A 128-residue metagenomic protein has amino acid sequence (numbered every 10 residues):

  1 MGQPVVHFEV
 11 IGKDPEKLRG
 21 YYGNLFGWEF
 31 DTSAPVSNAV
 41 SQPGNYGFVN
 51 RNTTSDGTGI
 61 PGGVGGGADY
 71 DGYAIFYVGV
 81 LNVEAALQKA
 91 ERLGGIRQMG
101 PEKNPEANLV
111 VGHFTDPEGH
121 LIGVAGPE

Functional and structural regions predicted by a protein language model:
G2, E9-G57: Core segments of cupin and vicinal oxygen chelate
Q3, V10, A34, L87-E128: Vicinal oxygen chelate
P4-F8, I60, G72-F76: Short amphipathic alpha-helical segments
I11-K13, L18-R19, G44, G67 (+3 more regions): A structural feature recognizing the 12-helix transmembrane core of secondary solute carriers
V40-P43, Y70-G72, P105-L109: Short acidic/glycine-enriched loop/turn segments that link adjacent beta-strands
S55-G59, H120-I122: Short, charged/polar, Gly/Pro-enriched secondary-structure boundary elements
A68-L93: Mid-chain, well-packed structural core segment of small domains
